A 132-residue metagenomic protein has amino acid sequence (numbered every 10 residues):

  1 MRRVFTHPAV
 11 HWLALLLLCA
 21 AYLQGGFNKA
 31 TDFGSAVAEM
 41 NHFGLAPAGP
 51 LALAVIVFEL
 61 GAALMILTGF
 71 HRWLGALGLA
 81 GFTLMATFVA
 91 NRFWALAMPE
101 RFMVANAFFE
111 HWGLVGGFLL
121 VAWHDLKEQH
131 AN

Functional and structural regions predicted by a protein language model:
M1-T31, G49-V57, G61-N132: Extended, low-polarity transmembrane helix blocks
F33-A46: Short juxtamembrane and helix-loop transition motifs at transmembrane-helix boundaries in membrane proteins
